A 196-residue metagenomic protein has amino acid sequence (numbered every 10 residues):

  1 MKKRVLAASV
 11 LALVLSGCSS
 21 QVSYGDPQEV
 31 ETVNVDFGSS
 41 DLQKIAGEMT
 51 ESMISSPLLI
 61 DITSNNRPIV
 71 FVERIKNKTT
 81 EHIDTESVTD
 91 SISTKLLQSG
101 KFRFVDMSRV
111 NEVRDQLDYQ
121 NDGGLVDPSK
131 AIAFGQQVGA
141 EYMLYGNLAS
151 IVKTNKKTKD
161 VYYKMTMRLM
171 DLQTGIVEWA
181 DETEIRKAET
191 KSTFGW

Functional and structural regions predicted by a protein language model:
M1-A7: Bacterial N-terminal signal peptides that target proteins for export
L15-G17: C-terminal motif of bacterial Sec signal peptides marking the signal peptidase cleavage site
S19-V22: Bacterial signal peptide processing site
D26-E48: Post-signal peptide N-terminal segment of mature Sec-exported envelope proteins
E48, S52-L125, T174-A180: N-terminal segment of the mature soluble domain
M49-M53, I69-R74, G123-T154: A short, hydrophobic beta-strand-centered structural micro-motif
T166-R168: C-terminal binding/interaction regions
I185-K187: A short acidic/small-residue loop/turn micro-motif
